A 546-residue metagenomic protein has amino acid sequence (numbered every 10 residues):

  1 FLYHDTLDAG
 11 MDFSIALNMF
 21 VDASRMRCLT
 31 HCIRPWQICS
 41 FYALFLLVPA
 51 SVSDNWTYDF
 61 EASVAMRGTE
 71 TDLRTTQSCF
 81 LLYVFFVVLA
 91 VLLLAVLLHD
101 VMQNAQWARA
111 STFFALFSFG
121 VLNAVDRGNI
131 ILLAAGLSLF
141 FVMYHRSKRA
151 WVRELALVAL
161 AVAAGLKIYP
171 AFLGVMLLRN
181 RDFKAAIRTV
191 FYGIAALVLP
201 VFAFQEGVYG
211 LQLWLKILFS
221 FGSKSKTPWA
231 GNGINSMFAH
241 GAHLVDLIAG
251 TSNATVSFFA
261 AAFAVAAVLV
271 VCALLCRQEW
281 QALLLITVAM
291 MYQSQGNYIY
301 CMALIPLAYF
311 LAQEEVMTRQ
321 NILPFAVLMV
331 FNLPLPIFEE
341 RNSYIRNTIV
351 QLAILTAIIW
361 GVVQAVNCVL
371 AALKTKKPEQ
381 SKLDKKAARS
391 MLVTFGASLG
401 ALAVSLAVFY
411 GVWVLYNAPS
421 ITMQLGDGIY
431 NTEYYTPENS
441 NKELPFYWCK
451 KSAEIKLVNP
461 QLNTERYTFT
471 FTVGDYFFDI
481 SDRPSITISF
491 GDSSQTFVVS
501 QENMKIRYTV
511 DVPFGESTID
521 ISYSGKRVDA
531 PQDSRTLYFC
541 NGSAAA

Functional and structural regions predicted by a protein language model:
F1-K148, V152-L155, N180-Y300, L304 (+1 more regions): Primarily membrane-embedded glycan-assembly and transfer machineries that use lipid-linked glycans
W36-C39, Y309-G411: Aromatic-enriched
V158-L177, Y292-M302: Transmembrane helices and adjacent periplasmic/lumenal helix-loop junctions of polyprenol-phosphate-dependent
V393-R466, G474-R483, R527-A546: Glycan-recognition and processing domains
Q461-T464, V512-S517: A short, structured loop/turn motif at beta-sheet edges
Y467-F471, S517-Y523: Extracellular beta-strand-rich recognition modules
I480-D492: Extended low-complexity, serine/threonine- and proline-enriched intrinsically disordered segments
S493-F514: Extracellular carbohydrate recognition and processing domains and analogous Trp-centered ligand-binding platforms
